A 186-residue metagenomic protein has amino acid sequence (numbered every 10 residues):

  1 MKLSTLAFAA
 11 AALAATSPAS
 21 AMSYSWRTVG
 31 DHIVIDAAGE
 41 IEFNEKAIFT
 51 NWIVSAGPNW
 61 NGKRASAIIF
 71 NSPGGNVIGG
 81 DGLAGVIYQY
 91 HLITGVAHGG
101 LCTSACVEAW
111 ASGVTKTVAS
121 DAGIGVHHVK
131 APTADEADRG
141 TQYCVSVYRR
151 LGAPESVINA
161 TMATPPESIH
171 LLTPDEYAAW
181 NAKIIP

Functional and structural regions predicted by a protein language model:
M1-A7: Bacterial N-terminal signal peptides that target proteins for export
T16-P18: N-terminal signal peptide c-region/cleavage motif recognized by signal peptidases
A21-N51: STAS-typified acidic loop motif
I35, S66-A67, K130-P186: Charged, glycine-interspersed solvent-exposed loop segments at helix/strand-loop junctions that cap or gate access
E40-A47, G74-D81, G100-S104, V118 (+2 more regions): Soluble non-cytosolic domains of exported or imported proteins
E45, I53-W60, S72, I87-H91 (+5 more regions): Sec/Tat-exported extracytoplasmic proteins
K46-I53, A65, G80-A84, Y88 (+6 more regions): Extracytoplasmic/secreted envelope proteins and their assembly/folding machinery, especially bacterial periplasmic
G79, Y88-A131: Glycine-rich beta-to-alpha active-site loop
